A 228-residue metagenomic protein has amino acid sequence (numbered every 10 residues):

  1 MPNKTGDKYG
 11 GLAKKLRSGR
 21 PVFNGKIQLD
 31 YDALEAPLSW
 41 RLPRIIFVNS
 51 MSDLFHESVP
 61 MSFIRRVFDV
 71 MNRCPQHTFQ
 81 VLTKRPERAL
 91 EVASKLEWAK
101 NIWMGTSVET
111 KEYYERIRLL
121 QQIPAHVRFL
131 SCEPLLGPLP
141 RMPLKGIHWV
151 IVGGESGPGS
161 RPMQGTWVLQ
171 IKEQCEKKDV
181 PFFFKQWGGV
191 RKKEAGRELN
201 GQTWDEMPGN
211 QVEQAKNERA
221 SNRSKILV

Functional and structural regions predicted by a protein language model:
M1-I102, K111-Y114, L139-L144: Conserved Radical SAM active-site core
K4-G11, L136, R141-V228: Auxiliary Fe-S-binding modules of radical SAM enzymes
I45-F47, T78-Q80, N101-G105, V127-S131 (+2 more regions): Structural preference for beta-strand elements that scaffold enzyme active sites
M51-D53, K84-P86, S107-K111, E133-L135 (+2 more regions): Active-site beta-loop-alpha junctions enriched in small/polar residues
S62, R66-D69, E91, L119-Q122 (+2 more regions): Alpha-helical scaffolding segments of alpha/beta enzyme cores, especially the outer helices of TIM-barrel or partial
R73-H77, A125-V127, K172-P181: Structural alpha-beta junctions
K84-R85, R116, R128, K172 (+1 more regions): Basic side chains
S94-L96, K100-H148, P162-L169: Short loop-to-alpha-helix "cap/lid" segments that border enzyme active sites across diverse enzyme classes
